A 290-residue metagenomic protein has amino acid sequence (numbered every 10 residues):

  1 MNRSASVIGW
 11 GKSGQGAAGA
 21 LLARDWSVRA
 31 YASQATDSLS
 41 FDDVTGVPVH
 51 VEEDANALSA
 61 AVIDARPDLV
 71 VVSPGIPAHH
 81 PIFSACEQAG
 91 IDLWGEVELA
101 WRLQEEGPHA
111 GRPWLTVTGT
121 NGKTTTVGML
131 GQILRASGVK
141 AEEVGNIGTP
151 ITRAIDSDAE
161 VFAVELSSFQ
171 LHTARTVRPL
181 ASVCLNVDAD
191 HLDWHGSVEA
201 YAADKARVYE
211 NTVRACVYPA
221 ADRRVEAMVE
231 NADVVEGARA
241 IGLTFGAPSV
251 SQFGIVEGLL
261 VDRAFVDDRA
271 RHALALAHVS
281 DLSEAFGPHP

Functional and structural regions predicted by a protein language model:
M1-L99: N-terminal leader/targeting and accessory segments in enzymes
R3, I8-W10, A61-D64, V198-E199 (+1 more regions): Adenine nucleotide phosphate-binding catalytic loops in nucleotide-utilizing enzymes
W10, S33, G119-T120, N146 (+1 more regions): Cofactor-binding loop segments of dinucleotide-utilizing enzymes, especially the Rossmann-like FAD- and NAD(P)+-binding
G14, D37, R102, P150 (+2 more regions): Flexible, glycine-rich phosphate/dinucleotide-binding loops and adjacent beta-alpha linkers at cofactor/substrate
L22, A60-V62, P74, A78-R239 (+1 more regions): Phosphate-binding loop of NTP-binding sites
D37, A181, H191, V279-D281: Short, charged/polar low-complexity linear motifs in solvent-exposed/disordered segments
V49, Y218, P288-P290: Generic low-polarity alpha-helical segments
